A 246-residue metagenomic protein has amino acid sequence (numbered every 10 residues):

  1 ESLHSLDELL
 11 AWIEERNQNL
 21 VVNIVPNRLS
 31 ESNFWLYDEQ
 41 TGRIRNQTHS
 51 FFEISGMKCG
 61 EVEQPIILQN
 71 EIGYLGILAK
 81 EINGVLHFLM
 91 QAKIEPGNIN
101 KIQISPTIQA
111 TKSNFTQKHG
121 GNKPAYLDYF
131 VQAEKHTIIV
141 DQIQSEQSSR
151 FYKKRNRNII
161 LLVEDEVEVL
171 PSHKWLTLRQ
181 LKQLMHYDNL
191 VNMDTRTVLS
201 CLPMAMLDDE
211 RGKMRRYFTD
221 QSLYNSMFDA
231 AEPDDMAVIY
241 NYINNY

Functional and structural regions predicted by a protein language model:
E1-A79, R211-Y246: An N-terminus-focused feature that recognizes amino-terminal "leader" regions
E1-W12, L86, P96-Y246: Mixed-charge (acidic/basic) macromolecular-recognition segments
F52-T116: Aromatic- and glycine-enriched beta-alpha-beta binding-site module
